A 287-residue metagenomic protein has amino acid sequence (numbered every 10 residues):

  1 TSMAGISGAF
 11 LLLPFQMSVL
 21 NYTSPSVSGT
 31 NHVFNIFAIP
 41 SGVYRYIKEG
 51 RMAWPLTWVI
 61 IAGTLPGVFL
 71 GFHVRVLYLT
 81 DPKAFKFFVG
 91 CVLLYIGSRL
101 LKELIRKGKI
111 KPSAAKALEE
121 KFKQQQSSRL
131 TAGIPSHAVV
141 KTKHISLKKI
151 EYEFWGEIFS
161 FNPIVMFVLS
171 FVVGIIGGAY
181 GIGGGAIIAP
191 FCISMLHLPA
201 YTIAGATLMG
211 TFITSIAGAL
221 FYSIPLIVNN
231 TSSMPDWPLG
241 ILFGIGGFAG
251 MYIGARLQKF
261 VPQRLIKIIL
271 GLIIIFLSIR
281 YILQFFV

Functional and structural regions predicted by a protein language model:
T1-G5, F171-G181, T214: Transmembrane alpha-helix interface/packing and boundary motifs in multi-pass membrane proteins, characterized by
S2-F10, V27, G184, I203-G205: Hydrophobic alpha-helical segments that either span membranes
F10-L11, V59-A62, A186: Hydrophobic alpha-helical transmembrane segments of integral membrane proteins, especially lipid-exposed positions
L12-S26, I187-T202: Interfacial segments of multi-pass membrane proteins
S18, S24, R45-V173, S194 (+1 more regions): Juxtamembrane transmembrane-helix boundary motif
S28-I36, I61, L65, A204-S215 (+1 more regions): Transmembrane helix-bundle signature of multi-pass membrane transporters/permeases
A189-P190, T207-T214, G218, A255: Feature representing long, continuous alpha-helical segments
